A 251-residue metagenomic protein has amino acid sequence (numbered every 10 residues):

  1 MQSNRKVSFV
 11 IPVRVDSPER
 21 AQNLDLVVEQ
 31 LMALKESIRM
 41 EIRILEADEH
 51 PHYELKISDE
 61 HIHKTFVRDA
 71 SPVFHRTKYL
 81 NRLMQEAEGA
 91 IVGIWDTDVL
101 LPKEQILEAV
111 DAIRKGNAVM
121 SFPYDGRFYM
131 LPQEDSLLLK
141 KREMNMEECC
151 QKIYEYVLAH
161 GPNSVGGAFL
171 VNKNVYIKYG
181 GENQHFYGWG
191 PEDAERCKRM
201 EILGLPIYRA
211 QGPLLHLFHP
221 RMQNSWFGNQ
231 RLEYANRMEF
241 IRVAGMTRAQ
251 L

Functional and structural regions predicted by a protein language model:
M1-Q30: N-proximal low-complexity "stem/linker" segments adjacent to membrane-targeting elements
K6-V10, E41, E195: Cell-envelope/extracellular polymer assembly enzymes that use nucleotide-activated donors
R20-N23, N163-S164, Q184-L251: C-terminal catalytic/acceptor-binding lobe
V28-D69: Acidic donor-binding segment of Leloir-type glycosyltransferases
A70-E86: Glycine-rich, basic loop-to-helix element that forms the pyrophosphate-binding segment of sugar-nucleotide handling
A87-A90, G181: Active-site acidic short loop of glycosyltransferases
G89-L100: Short beta-strand-to-loop acidic/aromatic patch adjacent to the donor-nucleotide binding site
P102-Q184: Conserved catalytic core of nucleotide-sugar-dependent glycosyltransferases
